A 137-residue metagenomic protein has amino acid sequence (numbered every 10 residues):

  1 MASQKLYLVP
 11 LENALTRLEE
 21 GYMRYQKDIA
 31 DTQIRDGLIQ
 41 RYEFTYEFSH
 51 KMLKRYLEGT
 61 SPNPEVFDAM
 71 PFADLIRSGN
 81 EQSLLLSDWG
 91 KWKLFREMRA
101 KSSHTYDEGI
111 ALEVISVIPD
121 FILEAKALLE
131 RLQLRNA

Functional and structural regions predicted by a protein language model:
M1-A137: Solvent-exposed interaction patches of small proteins and small membrane subunits
